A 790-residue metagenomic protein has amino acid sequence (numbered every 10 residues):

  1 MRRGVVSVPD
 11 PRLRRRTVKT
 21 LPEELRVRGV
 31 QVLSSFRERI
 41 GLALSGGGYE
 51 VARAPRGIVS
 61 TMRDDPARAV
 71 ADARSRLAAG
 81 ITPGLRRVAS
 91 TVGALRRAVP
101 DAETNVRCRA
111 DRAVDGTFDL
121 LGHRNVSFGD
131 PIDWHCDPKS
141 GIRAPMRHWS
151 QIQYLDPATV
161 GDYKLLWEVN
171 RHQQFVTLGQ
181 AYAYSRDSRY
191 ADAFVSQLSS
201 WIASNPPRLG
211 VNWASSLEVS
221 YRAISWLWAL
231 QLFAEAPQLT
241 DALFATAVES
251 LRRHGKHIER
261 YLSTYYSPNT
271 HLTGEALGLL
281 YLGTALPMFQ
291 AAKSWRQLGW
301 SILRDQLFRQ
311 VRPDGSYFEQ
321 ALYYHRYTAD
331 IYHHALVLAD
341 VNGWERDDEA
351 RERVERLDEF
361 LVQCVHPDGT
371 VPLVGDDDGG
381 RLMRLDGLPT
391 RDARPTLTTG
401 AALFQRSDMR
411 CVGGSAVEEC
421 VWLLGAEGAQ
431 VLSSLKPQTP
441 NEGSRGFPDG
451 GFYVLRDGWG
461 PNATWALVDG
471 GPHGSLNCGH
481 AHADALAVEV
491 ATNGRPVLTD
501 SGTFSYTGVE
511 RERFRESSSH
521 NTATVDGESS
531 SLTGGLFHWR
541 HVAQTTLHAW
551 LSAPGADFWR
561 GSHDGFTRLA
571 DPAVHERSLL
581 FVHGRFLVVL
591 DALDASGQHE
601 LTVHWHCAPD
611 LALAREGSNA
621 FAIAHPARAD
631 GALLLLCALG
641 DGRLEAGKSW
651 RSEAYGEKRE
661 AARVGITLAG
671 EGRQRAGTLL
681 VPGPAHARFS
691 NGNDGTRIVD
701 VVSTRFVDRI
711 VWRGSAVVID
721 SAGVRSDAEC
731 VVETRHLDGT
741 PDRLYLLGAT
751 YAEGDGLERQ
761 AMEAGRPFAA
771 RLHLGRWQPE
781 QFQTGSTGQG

Functional and structural regions predicted by a protein language model:
S34-P157, K164-E168: Extended, charge-enriched "interface" segments that sit outside catalytic cores
P145-M146, Q151-D156, V160-T370, D378: Aromatic-lined, polymer-binding surfaces characteristic of secreted/periplasmic polysaccharide-degrading enzymes
S316, Q320-L498, H548-A553, A669-E671 (+3 more regions): Carbohydrate-active enzyme catalytic cores, enriched for enzymes that act on polyanionic acidic polysaccharides
R445-W465, S529-H583: Extended, loop-rich substrate-binding clefts of extracytoplasmic carbohydrate-active enzymes
G479, A483-W550: Active-site rim segments in enzyme catalytic domains, especially the processed small/beta chain of N-terminal
D484, A556-L611, T667-A669, A676-A716: Acidic, contiguous internal or C-terminal segments within carbohydrate-active enzymes that form a structured patch used
Q598-R651: Polysaccharide-binding surfaces and accessory modules of carbohydrate-active proteins
G656-R675: A surface-exposed beta-strand-loop module
